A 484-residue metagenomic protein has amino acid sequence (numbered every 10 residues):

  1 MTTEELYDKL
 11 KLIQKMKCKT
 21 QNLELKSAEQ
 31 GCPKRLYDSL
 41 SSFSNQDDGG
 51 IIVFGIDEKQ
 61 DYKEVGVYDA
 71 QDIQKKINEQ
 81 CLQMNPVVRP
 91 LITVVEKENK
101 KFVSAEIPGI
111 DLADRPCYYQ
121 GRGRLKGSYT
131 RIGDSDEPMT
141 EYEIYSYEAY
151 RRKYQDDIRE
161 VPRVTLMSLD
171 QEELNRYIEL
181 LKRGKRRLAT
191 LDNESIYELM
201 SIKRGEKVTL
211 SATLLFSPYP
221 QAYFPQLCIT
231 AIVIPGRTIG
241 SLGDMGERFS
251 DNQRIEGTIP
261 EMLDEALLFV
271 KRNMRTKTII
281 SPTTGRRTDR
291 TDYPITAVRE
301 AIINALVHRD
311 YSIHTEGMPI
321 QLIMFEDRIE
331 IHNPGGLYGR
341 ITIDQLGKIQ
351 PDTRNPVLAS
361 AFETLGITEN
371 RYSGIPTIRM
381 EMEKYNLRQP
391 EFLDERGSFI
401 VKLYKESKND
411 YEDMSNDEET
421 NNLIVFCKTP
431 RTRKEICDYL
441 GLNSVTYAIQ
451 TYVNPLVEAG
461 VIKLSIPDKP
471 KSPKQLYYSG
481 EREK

Functional and structural regions predicted by a protein language model:
M1-V103, D111-A113: Polybasic/polar functional segments that serve as interface/processing modules
V87-L166, E316-I320, E369-Y372, P376 (+2 more regions): Intrinsically disordered, low-complexity regulatory tails
G127-E316, L322-E326, Y338-R340, D344-P351 (+1 more regions): Active-site helix-to-loop segments that bind/position phosphate- or nucleotide-bearing substrates and donors across
D292-Y293, L442-E458, K471: Short amphipathic alpha-helical interaction segments
D327-L365, Y411-E412: Glycine-rich/acidic phosphate-handling loop/turn and adjacent ATP-lid/helix of nucleotide-binding kinase/ATPase domains
R388-P390, V457-D468: A short, conserved structural fragment
T429-L440: Short acidic, hydrophobic short linear motifs in intrinsically disordered regions
S465-K484: Short, cationic-aromatic polyanion-contact patches
